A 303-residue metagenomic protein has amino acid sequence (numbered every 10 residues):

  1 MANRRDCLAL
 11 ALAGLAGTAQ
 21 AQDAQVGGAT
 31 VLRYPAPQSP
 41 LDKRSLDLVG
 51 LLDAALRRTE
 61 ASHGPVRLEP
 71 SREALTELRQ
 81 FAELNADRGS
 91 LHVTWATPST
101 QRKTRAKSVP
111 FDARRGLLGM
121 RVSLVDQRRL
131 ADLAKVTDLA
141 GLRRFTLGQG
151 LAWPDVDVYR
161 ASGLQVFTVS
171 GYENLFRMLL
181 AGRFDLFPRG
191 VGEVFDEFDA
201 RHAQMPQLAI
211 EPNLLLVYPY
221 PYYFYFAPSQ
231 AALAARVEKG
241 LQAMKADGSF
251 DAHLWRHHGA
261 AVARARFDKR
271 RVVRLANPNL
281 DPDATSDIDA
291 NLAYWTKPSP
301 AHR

Functional and structural regions predicted by a protein language model:
M1-G14: N-terminal secretory signal peptides and thylakoid transit peptides that target proteins across membranes
Q25-T104, V237: Extracytoplasmic small-molecule ligand-binding "clamshell" domains of the periplasmic binding protein/Venus flytrap
Y34-Q38, L117-V122, D126, D199-A235 (+2 more regions): Periplasmic-binding protein-like
L41-R58, S123-G163, L175, G192: Bilobed "Venus flytrap"/periplasmic-binding protein-like clamshell domains and structurally analogous long
V49-T59, Q127-L130, P219-A261: Extended ligand-binding regions for polar small-molecule ligands
R72-L142: Acidic, polar ligand-binding/catalytic clefts
N85, V93-R105, F187-Q207: A ligand-binding cleft/hinge motif common to bilobed small-molecule-binding domains
G240-R303: An extracytoplasmic/periplasmic, membrane-proximal ligand-sensing/linker region
